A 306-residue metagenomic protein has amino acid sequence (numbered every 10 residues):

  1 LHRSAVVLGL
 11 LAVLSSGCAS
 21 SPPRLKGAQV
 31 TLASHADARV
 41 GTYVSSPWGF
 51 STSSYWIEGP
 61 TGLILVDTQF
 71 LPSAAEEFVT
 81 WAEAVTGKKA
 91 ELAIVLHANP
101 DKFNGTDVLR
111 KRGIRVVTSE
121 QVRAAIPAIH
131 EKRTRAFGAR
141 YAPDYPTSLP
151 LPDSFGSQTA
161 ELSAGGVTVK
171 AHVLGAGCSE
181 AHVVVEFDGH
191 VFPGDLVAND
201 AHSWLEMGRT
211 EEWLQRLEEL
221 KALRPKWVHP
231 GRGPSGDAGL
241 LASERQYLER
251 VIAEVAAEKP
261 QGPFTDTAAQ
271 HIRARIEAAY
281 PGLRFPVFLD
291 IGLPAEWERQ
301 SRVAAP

Functional and structural regions predicted by a protein language model:
L1-V7: Bacterial N-terminal signal peptides that target proteins for export
S15-G17: C-terminal motif of bacterial Sec signal peptides marking the signal peptidase cleavage site
P22-R24, A222-K226, S235-P306: Accessory terminal helices/loops
R24-K26, R123-L174, S179-E180: Metallo-beta-lactamase
T31-A84, K89, V183-D195: Conserved beta-strand hairpin/beta-sheet module of binuclear metal-dependent hydrolase folds, prominently
I57, D67, A82, H97 (+8 more regions): Divalent metal-coordination and catalytic microenvironments
P60-G62, S73-T118, L223-R224: Active-site metal-binding motif and surrounding structural segment of the metallo-beta-lactamase
G62-L63, F70-L71, E161, T168-R250: Metallo-beta-lactamase
